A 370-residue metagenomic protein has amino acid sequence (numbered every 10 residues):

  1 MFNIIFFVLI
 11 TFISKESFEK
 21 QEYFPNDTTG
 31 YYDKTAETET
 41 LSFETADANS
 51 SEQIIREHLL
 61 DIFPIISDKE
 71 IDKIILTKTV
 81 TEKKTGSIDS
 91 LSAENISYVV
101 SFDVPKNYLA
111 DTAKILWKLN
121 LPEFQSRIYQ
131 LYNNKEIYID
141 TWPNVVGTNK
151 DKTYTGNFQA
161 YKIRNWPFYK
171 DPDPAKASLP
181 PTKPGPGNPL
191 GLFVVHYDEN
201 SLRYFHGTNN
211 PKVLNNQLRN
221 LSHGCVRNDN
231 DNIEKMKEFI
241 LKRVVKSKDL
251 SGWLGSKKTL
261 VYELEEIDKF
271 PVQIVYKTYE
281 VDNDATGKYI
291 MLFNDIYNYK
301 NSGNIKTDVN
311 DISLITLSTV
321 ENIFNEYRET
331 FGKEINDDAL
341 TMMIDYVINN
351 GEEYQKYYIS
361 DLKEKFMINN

Functional and structural regions predicted by a protein language model:
I5-K15: Hydrophobic h-region of N-terminal signal peptides that target proteins for export in Gram-negative bacteria
K15-N370: N-terminal pre-domains immediately preceding structured catalytic cores
